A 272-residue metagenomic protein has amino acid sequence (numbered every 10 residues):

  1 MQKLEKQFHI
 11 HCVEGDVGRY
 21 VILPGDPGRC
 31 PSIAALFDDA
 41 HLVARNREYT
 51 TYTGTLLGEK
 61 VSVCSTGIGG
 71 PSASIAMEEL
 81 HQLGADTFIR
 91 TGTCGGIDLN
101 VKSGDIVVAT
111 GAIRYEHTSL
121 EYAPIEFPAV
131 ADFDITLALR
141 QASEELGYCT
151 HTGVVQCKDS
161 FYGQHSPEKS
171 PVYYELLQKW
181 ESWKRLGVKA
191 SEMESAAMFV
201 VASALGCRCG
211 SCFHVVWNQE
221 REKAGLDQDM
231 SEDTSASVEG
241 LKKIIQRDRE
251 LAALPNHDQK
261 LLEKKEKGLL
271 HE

Functional and structural regions predicted by a protein language model:
M1-A138: Metabolite-binding pocket within alpha/beta catalytic cores that recognizes anionic/polar moieties
P27, G95, Q156-Y162, A197 (+2 more regions): Glycine-rich beta-alpha junction loops
A40-R45, G147-V154, Q246-Q259: Flexible, glycine/charged-enriched surface loops at secondary-structure junctions
D86-T87, K189, R208: Short acidic/polar active-site loop segments enriched in Thr and Asp
V130-G187: Active-site rim beta-loop-alpha module in soluble metabolic enzymes
A138-L146, V201, A236-R247: Generic non-transmembrane alpha-helical segments
A196-Q228: Zn-dependent metallopeptidase/amidohydrolase metal-coordination segment
N218-E272: His/Asp/Glu-rich mid-to-C-terminal helical/loop segments that flank catalytic regions of hydrolases
